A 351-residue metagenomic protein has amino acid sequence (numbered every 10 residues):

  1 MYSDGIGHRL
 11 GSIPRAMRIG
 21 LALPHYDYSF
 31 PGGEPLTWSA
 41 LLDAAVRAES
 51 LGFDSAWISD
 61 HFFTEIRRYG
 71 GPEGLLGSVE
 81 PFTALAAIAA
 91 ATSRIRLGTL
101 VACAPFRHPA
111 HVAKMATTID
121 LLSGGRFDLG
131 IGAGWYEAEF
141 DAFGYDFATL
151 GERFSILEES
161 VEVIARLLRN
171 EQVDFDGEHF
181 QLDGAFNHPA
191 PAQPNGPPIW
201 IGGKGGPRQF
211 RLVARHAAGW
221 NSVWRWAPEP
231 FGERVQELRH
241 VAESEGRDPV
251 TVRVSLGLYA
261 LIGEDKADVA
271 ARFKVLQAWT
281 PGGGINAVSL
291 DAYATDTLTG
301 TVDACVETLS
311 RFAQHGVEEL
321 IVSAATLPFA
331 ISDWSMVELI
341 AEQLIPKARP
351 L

Functional and structural regions predicted by a protein language model:
Y2-A91, N195-P197, A330: N-terminal beta1-alpha1-beta2 module of alpha/beta enzyme domains
Y2-M17, R68, T99, P105-H216 (+3 more regions): Internal, glycine-rich beta/alpha segment that forms the wall or movable "lid" of small-molecule/cofactor binding
G7-G33, R94, Y136-F143, E178-P197 (+1 more regions): N-terminal small/glycine-rich loop or linker at the start of catalytic domains across soluble metabolic enzymes
I19-L23, A56-I58, R96-T99, F127-I131 (+4 more regions): Hydrophobic faces of well-ordered beta-strands that scaffold small-molecule active sites in alpha/beta enzyme cores
H25-S39, A102-A110, N195-G205, D291-D303: Active-site mouth loops of central-metabolism enzymes
P35-A48, V112-M115, G203-L212, T301-R311: Short, acidic/polar
A48, G52, D60, I88 (+11 more regions): Conserved, mostly hydrophobic/aromatic
V161-A165, P230-R239, F329-P350: C-terminal helical cap(s) of enzyme catalytic domains, especially alpha/beta-barrels
